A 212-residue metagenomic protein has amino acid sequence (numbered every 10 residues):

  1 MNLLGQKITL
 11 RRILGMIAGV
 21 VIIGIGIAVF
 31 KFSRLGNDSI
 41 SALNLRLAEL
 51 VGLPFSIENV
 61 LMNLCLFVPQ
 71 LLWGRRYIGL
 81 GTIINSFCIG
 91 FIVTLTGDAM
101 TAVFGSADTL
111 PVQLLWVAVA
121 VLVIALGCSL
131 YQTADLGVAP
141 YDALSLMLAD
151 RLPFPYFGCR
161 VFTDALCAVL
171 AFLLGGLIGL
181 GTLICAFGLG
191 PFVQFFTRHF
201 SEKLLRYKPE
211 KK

Functional and structural regions predicted by a protein language model:
M1-K212: Core subunits and conserved enzymes of cellular information-processing and envelope-translocation systems across
